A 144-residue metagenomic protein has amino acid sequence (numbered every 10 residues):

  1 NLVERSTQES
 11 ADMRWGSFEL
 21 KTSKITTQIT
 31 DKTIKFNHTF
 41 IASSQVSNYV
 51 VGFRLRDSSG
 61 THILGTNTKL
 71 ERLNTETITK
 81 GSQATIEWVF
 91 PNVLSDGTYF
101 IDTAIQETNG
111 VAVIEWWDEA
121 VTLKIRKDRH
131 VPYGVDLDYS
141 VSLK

Functional and structural regions predicted by a protein language model:
N1-K144: Localized sequence-composition bias
